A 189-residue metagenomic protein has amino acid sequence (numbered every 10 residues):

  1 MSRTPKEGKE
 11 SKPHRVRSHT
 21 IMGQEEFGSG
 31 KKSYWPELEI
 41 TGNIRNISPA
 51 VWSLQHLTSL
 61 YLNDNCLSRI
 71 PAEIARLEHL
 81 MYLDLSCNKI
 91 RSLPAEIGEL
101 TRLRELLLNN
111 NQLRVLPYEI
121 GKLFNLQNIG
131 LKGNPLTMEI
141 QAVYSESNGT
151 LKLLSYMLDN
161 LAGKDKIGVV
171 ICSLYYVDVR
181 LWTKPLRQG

Functional and structural regions predicted by a protein language model:
M1-E73, H79-Y82, A95, Y118 (+1 more regions): The feature captures the LRR N-terminal capping module
Q24, R104-L108: Short charge-dense sequence patches
M81-E96, L100-E105: A contiguous binding-surface segment within folded domains or other stable secondary-structure elements
I97, L107-R114, I120: Extended, charged alpha-helical interaction scaffolds
